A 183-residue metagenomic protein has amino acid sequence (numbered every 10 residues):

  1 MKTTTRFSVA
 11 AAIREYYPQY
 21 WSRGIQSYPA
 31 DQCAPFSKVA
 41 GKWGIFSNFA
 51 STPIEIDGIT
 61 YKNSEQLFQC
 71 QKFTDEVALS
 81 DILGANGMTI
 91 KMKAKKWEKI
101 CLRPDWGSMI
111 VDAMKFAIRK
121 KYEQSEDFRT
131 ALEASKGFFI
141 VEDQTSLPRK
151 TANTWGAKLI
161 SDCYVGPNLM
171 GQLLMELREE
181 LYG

Functional and structural regions predicted by a protein language model:
K2-G183: Charged, low-complexity intrinsically disordered segments
